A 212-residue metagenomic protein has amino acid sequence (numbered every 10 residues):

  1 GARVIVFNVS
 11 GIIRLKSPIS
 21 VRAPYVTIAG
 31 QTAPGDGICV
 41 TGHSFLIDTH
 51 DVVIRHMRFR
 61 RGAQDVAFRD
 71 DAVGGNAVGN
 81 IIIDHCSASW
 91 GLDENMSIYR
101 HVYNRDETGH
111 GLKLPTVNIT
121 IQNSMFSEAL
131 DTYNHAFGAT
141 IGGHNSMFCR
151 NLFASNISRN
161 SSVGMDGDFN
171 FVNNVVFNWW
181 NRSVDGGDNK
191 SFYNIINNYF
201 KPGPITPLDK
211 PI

Functional and structural regions predicted by a protein language model:
G1-I5: Acidic Gly/Asp/Thr-rich repetitive segments characteristic of extracellular carbohydrate-active and adhesion proteins
G11-I12, S191: Short, solvent-exposed loop/turn segments at secondary-structure junctions
I12-A29, D36-R55, R61-G79: Extracellular beta-strand-rich solenoid/capping regions of secreted or surface-exposed proteins that bind or remodel
R14-L15, N170, P207: Flexible loop/turn segments at secondary-structure boundaries
P24-Y25, A29-G30, P34, H50-R61 (+5 more regions): Right-handed parallel beta-helix
S97-Y99, P211: Aromatic-rich beta-strand patches that line glycan-recognition/binding surfaces of extracellular proteins
P204-I212: Anion-recognition interface
